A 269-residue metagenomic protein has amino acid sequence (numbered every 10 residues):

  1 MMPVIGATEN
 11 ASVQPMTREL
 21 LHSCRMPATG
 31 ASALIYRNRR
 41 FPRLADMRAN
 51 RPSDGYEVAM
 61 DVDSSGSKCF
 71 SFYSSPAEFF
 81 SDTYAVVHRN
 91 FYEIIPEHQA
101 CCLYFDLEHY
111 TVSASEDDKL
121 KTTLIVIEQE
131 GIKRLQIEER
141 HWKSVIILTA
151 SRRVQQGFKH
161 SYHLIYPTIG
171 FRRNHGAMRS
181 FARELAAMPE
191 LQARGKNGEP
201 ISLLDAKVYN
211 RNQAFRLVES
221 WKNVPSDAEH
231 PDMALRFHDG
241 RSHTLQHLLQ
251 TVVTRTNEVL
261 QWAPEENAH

Functional and structural regions predicted by a protein language model:
M1-L124, E128, L204, V208-A268: DNA replication initiation on ssDNA origins
H98-D106, R140-N174, R211-V218: Histidine-centered divalent-metal-coordination microenvironment in nucleic-acid enzymes
S115, R140-W142, R173-A177, S226-H230: Intrinsically disordered, low-complexity regions enriched in proline, serine, glycine and charged residues
D118-E139, P189: A short, contiguous, amphipathic alpha-helix enriched in charged residues
E128, I132, H163-I165, R179-A186 (+1 more regions): Short, well-ordered alpha-helical packing segments
K133-S144, A193-N197: Surface-exposed helix-capping loop/turn segments at secondary-structure junctions
I169-V208, N212: Histidine/cysteine- and/or acidic
